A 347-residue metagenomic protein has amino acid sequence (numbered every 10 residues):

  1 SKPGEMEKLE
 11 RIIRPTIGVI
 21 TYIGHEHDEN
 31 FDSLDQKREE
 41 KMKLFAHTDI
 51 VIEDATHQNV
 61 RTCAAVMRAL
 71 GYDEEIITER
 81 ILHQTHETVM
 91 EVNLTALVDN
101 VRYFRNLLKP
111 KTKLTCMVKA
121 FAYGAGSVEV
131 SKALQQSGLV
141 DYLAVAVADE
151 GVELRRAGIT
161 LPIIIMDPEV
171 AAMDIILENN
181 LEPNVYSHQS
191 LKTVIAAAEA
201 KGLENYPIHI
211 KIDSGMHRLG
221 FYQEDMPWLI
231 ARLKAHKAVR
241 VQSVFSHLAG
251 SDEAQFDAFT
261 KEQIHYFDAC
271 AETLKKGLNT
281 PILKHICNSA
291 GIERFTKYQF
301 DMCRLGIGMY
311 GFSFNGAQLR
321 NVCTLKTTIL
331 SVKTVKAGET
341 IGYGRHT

Functional and structural regions predicted by a protein language model:
S1-D54: Flexible active-site lid/hinge loop adjacent to a nucleotide/diphosphate and Mg2+-phosphate binding pocket
L9, T21, K37, N59 (+5 more regions): Residue-level signal for inorganic ion chemistry
I13-H25, A55-L82: A conserved, hydrophobic alpha-helical segment in the catalytic core of large ATP/adenylate-utilizing enzymes
H25-F31, T85-E87, S251-Q255: A short acidic, helix-capping loop that chelates divalent metal ions and anchors anionic groups
L82-K109: Positively charged, low-complexity intrinsically disordered leader regions
V89-E91, T112-L283, Q299: Active-site-proximal beta-alpha core segment in soluble small-molecule metabolic enzymes
D257-T347: Anionic-ligand-binding alpha/beta catalytic cores of soluble enzymes and soluble regulatory domains that recognize
